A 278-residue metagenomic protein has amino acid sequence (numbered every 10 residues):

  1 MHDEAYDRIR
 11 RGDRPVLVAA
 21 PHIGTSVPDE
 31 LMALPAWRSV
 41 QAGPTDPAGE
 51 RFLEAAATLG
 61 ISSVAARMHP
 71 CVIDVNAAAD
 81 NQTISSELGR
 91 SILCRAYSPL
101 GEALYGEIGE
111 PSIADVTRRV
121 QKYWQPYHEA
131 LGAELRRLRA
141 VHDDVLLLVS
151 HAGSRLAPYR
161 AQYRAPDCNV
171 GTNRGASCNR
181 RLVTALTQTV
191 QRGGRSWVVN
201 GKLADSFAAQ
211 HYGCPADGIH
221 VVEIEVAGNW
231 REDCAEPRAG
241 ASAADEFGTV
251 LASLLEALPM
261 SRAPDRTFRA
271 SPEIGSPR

Functional and structural regions predicted by a protein language model:
M1-L147, A152-R278: N-terminal catalytic or cofactor-binding beta/alpha core of small enzyme domains
